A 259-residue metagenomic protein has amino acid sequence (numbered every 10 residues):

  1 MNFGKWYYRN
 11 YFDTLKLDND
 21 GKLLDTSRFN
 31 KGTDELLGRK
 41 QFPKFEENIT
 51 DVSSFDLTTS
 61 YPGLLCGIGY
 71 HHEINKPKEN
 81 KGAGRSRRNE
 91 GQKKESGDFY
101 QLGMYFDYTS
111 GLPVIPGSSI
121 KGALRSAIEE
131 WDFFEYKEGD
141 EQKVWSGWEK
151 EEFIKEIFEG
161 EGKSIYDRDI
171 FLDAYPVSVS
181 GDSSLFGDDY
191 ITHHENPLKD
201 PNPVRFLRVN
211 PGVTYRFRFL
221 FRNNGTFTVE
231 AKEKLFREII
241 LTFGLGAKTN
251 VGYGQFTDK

Functional and structural regions predicted by a protein language model:
M1-K259: Basic, Gly/Ser/Thr-rich N-terminal segments that form RNA-phosphate-binding interfaces in CRISPR RAMP
